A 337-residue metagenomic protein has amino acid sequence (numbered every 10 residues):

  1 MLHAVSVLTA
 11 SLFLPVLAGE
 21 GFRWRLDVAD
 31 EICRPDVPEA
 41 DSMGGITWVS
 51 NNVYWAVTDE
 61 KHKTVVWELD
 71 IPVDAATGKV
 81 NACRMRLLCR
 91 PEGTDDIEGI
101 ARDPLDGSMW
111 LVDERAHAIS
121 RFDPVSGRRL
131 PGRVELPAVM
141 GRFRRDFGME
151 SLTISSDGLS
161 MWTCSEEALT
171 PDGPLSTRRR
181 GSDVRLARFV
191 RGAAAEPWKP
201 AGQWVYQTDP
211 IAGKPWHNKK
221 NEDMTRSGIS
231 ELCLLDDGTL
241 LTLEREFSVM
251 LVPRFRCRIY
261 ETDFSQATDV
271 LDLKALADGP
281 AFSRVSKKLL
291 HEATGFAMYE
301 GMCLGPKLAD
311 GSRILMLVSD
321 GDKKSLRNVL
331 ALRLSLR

Functional and structural regions predicted by a protein language model:
H3-P15: Bacterial N-terminal signal peptides
V16-R337: Sequence/structural signature of beta-propeller domains
